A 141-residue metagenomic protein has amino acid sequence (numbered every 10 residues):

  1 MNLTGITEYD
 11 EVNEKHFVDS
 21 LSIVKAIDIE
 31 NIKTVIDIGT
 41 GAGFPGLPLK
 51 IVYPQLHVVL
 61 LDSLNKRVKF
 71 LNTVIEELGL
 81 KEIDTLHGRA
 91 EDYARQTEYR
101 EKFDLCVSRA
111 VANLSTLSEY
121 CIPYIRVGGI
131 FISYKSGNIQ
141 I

Functional and structural regions predicted by a protein language model:
M1-I36, K66-K69, T73-L86: Class I SAM-dependent transferase core
T4, D10, K15, A42 (+2 more regions): Flexible, active-site-adjacent loop/turn segments at secondary-structure boundaries
L21, L47, E119: Active-site phosphate/pyrophosphate- and oxyanion-stabilizing loops and adjacent acidic/basic residues in soluble
I36-I38, L105: Conserved beta-strand elements of the Class I
G39-A42, N65: Short, glycine/charge-rich beta-strand/loop segments that flank catalytic centers and engage negatively charged groups
A42-Q55: Conserved SAM-binding loop of SAM-dependent methyltransferases across substrates and taxa, primarily the Class I
H57-V59, S63-I141: S-adenosylmethionine
